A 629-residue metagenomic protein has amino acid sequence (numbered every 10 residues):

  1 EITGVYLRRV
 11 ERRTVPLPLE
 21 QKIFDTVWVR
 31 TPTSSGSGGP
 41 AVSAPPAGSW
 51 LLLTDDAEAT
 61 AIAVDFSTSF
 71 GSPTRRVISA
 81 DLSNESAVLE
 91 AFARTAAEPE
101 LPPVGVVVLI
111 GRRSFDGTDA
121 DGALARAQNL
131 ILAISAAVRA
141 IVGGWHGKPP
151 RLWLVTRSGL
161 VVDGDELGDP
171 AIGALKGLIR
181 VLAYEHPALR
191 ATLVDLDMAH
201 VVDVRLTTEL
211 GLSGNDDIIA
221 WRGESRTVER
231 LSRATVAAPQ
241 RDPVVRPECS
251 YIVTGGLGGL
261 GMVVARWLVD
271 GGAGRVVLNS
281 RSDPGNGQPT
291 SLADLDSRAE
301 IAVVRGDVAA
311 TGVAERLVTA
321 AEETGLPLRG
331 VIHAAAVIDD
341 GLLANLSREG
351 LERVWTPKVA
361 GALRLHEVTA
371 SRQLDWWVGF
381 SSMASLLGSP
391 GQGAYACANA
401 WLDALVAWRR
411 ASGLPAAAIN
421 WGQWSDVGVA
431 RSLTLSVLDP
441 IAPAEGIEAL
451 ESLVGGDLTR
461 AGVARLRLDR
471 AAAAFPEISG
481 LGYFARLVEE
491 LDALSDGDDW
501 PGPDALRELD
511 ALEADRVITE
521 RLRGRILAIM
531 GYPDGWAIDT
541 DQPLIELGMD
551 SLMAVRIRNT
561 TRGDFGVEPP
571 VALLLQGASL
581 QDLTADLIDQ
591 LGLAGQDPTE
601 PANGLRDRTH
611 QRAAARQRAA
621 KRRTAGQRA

Functional and structural regions predicted by a protein language model:
E1-D216, W221-R226, R241-P476, E490-A629: 4′-phosphopantetheine-dependent carrier domains
L231-S232, V236-R241, V245: Flexible inter-domain linker/hinge segments
L481-F484: Long, charged amphipathic alpha-helices with heptad-repeat/coiled-coil character
